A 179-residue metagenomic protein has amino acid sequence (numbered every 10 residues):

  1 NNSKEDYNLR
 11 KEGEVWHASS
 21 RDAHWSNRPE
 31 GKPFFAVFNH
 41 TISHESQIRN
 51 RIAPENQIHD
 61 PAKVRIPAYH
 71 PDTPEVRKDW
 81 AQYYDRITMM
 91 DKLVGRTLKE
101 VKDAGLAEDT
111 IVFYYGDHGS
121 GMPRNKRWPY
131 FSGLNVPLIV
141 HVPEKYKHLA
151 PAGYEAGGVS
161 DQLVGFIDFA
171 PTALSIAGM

Functional and structural regions predicted by a protein language model:
N1-F34, E45-I48: Active-site-proximal alpha/beta segments of enzymes that process anionic O-linked groups
W25-M179: Active-site-proximal cap/lid insertion segments
